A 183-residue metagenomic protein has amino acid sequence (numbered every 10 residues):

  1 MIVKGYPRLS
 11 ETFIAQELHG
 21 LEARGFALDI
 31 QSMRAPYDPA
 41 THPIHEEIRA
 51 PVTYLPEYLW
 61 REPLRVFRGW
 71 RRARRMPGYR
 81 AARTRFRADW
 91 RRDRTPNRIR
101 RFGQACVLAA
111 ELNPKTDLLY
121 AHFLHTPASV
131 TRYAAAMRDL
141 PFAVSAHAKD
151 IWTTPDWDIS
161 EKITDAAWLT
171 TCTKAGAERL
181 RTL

Functional and structural regions predicted by a protein language model:
M1-W60, P114, L140, T164 (+1 more regions): N-terminal subdomain of nucleotide-sugar transferases
V3-K4, M33, L124, A146-K149: Histidine-centered beta-alpha loop that forms part of the nucleotide-sugar donor binding/catalytic region in diverse
E17, V130-A134, W157-K162: A short acidic, amphipathic alpha-helical/loop segment
I30, A35-R98: A conserved catalytic-core segment of Leloir-type glycosyltransferases
Y54, R72, T95-R100, V107-T126: Short N-terminal targeting/anchoring amphipathic segment
V107, S129-V130, E178-T182: Phosphate- and divalent-cation-binding pockets in alpha/beta enzyme and binding domains that engage nucleotide-derived
F142-W168: A conserved, positively charged/aromatic
I159, A166-L183: A short, active-site helix/loop in glycosyltransferases that binds the activated sugar's phosphate group
